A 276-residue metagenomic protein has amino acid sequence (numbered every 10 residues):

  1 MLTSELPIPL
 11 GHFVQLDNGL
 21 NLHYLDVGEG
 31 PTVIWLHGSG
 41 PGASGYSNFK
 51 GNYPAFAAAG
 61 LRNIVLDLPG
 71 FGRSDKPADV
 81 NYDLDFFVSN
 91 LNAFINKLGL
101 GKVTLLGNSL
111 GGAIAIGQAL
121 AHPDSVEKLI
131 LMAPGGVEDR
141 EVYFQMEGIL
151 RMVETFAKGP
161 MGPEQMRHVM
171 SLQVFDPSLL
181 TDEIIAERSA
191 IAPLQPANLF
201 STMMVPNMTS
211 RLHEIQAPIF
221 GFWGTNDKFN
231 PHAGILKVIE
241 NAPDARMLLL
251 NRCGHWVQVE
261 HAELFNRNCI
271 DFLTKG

Functional and structural regions predicted by a protein language model:
D17, L25, Y53, A58 (+2 more regions): Active-site loop/oxyanion-hole signature of alpha/beta-hydrolase fold enzymes
G30, G38-G42, S109: Active-site glycine-rich loops that stabilize anionic/oxyanionic intermediates across multiple enzyme folds
G40-Y53: The serine-hydrolase catalytic nucleophile loop
I116-L120, E127-G159: Flexible "cap/lid" loop of the alpha/beta hydrolase fold
P163-H168, I184-E214: Hydrophobic, aromatic-rich cap/lid helix
I215, G221-W223: Short beta-strand/loop motif that positions the catalytic acidic residue of the alpha/beta-hydrolase fold
T225-N230: Acidic catalytic loop of the alpha/beta-hydrolase fold
A245-G276: Catalytic active-site module of serine/aspartate enzymes centered on a nucleophile-bearing elbow/loop
